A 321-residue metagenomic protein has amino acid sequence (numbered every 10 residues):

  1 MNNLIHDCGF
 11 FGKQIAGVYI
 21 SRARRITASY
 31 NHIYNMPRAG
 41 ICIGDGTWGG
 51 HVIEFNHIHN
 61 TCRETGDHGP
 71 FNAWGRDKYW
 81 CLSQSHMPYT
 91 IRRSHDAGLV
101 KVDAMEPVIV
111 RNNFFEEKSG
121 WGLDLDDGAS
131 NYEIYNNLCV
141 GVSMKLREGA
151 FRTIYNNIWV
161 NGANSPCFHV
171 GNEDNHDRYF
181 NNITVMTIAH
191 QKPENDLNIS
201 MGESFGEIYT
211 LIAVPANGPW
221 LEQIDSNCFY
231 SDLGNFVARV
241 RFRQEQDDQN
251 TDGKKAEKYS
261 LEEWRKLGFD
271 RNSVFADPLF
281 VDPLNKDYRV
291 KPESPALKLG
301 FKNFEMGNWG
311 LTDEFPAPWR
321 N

Functional and structural regions predicted by a protein language model:
M1-N321: Extracellular parallel beta-helix/beta-solenoid repeat domains
